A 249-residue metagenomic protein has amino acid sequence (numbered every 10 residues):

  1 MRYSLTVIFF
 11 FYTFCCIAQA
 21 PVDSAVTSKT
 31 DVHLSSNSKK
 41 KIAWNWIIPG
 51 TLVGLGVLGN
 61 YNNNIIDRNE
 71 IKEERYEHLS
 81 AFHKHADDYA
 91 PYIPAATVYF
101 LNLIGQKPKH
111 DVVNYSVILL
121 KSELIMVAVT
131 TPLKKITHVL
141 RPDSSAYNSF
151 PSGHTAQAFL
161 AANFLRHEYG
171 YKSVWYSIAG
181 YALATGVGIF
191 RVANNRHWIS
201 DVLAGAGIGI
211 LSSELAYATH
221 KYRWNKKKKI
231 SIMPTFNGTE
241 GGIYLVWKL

Functional and structural regions predicted by a protein language model:
Y3-I48, H110-N114, S122, M126-L249: Replace "edges of transmembrane helices
Q19-L101, K134-P142: N-terminal transmembrane-helix/juxtamembrane module of multi-pass inner/ER membrane proteins
Y92, I118-L119: Acidic/His-rich structured neighborhood in mature extracellular/periplasmic domains
I104-Q106: Conserved, well-structured interaction surfaces
